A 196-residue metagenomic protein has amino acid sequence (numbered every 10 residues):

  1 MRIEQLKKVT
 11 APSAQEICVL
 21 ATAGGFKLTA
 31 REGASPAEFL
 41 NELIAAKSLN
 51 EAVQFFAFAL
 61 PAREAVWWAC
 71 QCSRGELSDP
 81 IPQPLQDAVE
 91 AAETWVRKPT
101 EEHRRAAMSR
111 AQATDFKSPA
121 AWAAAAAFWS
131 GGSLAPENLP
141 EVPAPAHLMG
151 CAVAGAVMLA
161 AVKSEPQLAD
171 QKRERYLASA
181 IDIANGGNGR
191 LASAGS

Functional and structural regions predicted by a protein language model:
M1-K117, G132-S196: Short, glycine-biased loop/turn motifs at secondary-structure junctions and in low-complexity Ser/Thr/Pro-rich termini
W122-S130: Alpha-helical transmembrane segments of helical membrane proteins, especially in multi-pass transport, channel
